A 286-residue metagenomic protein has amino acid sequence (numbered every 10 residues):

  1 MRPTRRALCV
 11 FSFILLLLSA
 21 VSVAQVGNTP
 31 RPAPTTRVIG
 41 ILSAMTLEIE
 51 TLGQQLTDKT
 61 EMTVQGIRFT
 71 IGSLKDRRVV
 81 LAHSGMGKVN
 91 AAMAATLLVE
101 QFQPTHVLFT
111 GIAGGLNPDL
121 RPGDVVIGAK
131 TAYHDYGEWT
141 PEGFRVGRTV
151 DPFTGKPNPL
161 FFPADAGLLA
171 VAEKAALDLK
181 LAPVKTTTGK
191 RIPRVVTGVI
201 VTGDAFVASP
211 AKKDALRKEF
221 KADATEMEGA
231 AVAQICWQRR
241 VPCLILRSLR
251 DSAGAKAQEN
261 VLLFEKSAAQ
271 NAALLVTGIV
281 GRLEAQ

Functional and structural regions predicted by a protein language model:
M1-F11: Bacterial N-terminal signal peptides that target proteins for export
R2-P3, Q25-V26, I41: General N-terminal leader/first-domain-start detector
T4-R6, L16, P30: Residue-level detector of intrinsically disordered/flexible regions characterized by low predicted structural confidence
C9-A20: Bacterial N-terminal signal peptides
V26-I39, M62-Q286: Glycine-rich phosphate- or other oxyanion-binding loops that anchor nucleotides, phosphorylated ligands
V38-T46, E50-G53: Mature N-terminal segment immediately following signal peptide/propeptide cleavage in secreted/periplasmic
Q55-K59: Short Gly/aromatic-enriched secondary-structure transition segments
